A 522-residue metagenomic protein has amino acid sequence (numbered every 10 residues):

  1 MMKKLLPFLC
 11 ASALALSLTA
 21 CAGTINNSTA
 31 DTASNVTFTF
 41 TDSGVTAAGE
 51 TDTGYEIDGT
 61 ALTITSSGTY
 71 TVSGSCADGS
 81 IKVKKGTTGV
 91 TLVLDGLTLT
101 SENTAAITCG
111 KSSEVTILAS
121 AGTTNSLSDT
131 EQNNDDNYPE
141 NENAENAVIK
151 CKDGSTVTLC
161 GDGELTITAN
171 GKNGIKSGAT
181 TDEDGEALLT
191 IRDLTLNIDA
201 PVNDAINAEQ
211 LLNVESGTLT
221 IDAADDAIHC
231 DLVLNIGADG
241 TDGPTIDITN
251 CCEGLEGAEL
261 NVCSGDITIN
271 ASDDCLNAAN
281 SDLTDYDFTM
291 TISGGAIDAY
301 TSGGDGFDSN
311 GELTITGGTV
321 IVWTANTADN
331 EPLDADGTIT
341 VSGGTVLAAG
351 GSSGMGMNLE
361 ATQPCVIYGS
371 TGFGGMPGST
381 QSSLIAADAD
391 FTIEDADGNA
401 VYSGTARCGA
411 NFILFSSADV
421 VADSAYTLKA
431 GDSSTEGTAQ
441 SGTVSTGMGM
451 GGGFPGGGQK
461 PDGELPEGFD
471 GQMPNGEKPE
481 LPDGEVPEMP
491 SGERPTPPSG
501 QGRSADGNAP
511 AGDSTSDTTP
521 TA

Functional and structural regions predicted by a protein language model:
M1-M2: N-terminal secretory signal peptides that target proteins for export/translocation
P7-A15, C21-A522: A composition-driven surface/loop motif
